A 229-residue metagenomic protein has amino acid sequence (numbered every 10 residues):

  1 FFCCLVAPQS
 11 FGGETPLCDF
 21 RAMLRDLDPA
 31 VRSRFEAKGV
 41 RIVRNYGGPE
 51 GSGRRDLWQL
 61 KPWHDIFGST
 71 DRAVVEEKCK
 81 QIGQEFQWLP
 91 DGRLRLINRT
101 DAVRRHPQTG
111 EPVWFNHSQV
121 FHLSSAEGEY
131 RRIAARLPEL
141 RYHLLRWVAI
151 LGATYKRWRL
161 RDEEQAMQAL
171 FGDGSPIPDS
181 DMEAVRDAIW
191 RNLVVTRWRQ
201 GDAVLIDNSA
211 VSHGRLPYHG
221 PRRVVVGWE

Functional and structural regions predicted by a protein language model:
F1-Q200, I206, A210-E229: Active-site environment of non-heme Fe oxygenases that use a 2-His-1-carboxylate facial triad
